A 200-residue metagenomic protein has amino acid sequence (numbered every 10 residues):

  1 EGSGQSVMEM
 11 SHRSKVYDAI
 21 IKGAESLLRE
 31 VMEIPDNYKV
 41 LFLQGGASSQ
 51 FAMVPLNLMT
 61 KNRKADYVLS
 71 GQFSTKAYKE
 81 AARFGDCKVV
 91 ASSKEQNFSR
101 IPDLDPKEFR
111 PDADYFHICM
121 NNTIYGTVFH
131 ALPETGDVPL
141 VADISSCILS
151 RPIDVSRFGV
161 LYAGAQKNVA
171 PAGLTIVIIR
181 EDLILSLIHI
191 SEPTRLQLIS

Functional and structural regions predicted by a protein language model:
S3-Q50, N57, G71-Q72, K79-E80: Conserved N-terminal alpha-helix of the aminotransferase class I/II PLP-enzyme fold
V40-Q44, Y67, V89-A91, I118 (+2 more regions): General beta-strand structural signal in soluble alpha/beta enzymes
L56-N62, F84-D86, V155-F158, D182: A glycine- and small-aliphatic-rich helix-loop capping segment at beta-alpha/alpha-beta transitions that lines
M59-T75: Conserved PLP-anchoring active-site segment centered on the Schiff-base-forming lysine
Q72-F73, S92-Q96, N121-Y125, S145-I148 (+3 more regions): Short acidic/polar capping segments at secondary-structure boundaries
A81, S92-I148: Active-site phosphate-binding strand-loop segment of PLP-dependent enzymes
R157-I188: Active-site PLP attachment segment
I188-S200: Single conserved hydrophobic/aromatic residue that forms the stacking wall/gate of nucleotide- or nucleobase-binding
